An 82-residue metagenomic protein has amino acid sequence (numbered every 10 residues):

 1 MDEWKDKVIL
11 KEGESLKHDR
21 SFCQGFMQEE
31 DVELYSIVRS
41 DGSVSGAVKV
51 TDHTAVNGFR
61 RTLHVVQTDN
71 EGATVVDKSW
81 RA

Functional and structural regions predicted by a protein language model:
M1-A82: Eukaryotic scaffold repeat domains enriched in small/polar residues
